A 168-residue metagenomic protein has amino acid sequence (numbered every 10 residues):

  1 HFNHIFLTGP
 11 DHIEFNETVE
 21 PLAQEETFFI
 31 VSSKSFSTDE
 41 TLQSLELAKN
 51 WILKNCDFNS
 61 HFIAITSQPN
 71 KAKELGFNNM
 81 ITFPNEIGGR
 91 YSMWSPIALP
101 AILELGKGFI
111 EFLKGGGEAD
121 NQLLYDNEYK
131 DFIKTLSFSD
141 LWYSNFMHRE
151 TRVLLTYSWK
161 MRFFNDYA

Functional and structural regions predicted by a protein language model:
H1, P21-A23, E46-L53, G76-M80: A glycine- and small-aliphatic-rich helix-loop capping segment at beta-alpha/alpha-beta transitions that lines
F2-F28: Glycine-rich oxoanion-binding loops at beta->alpha junctions
I5, F29-V31, I63, I81-T82: Short hydrophobic alpha-helical runs that function as membrane-insertion/retention elements
F6, V31-F36, E86-I87, I102-L103: Flexible, glycine/proline-enriched loop segments at strand-loop-helix junctions that form or flank small-ligand binding
T8, V31-S33, T66, T156: Short beta-strand/turn micro-motifs composed of small residues that flank or help shape donor/cofactor-binding pockets
H12, S37-T38: Short strand->helix junction
T38-S44: Glycine/threonine-rich flexible loop motifs
W51-A168: Active-site phosphate/pyrophosphate-binding segments
